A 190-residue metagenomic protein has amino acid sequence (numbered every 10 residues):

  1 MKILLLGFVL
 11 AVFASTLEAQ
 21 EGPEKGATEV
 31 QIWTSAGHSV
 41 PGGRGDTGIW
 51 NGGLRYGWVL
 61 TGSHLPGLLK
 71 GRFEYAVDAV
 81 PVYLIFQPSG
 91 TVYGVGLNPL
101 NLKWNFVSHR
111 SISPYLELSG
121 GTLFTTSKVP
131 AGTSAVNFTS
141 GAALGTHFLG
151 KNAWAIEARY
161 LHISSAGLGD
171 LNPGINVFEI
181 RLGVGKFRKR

Functional and structural regions predicted by a protein language model:
M1-E24, K189-R190: Cleavable N-terminal export/targeting peptides
Q20-A27, T61-F73, V107-P114, G150-W154 (+1 more regions): Short loop/turn motifs that connect adjacent beta-strands in outer-membrane beta-barrel proteins
G26-T28, D46-G52, T91-N98, I112 (+2 more regions): Residues that define the transmembrane beta-barrel architecture of outer-membrane proteins
G26-T34, G71-A79, P114-G120, F138 (+2 more regions): Transmembrane beta-strands of outer-membrane beta-barrel proteins
T34-V40, W58, A79-I85, G120-T126 (+2 more regions): Transmembrane beta-strands of outer-membrane beta-barrel pores
G42-T47, Q87-T91, S127-A135, A166-P173: Outer-membrane beta-barrel translocator domains and adjoining extracellular loop/strand segments of Gram-negative
L54, F148, P173-R190: Outer-membrane beta-barrel "beta-signal"
L54, L100-W104, A142-L144, A158 (+1 more regions): Membrane-embedded beta-strands of outer-membrane beta-barrel proteins, especially the hydrophobic/small aromatic
